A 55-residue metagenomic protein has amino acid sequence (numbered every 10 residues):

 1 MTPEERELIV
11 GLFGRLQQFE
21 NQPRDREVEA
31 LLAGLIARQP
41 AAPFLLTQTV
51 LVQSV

Functional and structural regions predicted by a protein language model:
M1-V55: N-terminal leader-region detector that preferentially activates on the first domain or presequence of a protein
